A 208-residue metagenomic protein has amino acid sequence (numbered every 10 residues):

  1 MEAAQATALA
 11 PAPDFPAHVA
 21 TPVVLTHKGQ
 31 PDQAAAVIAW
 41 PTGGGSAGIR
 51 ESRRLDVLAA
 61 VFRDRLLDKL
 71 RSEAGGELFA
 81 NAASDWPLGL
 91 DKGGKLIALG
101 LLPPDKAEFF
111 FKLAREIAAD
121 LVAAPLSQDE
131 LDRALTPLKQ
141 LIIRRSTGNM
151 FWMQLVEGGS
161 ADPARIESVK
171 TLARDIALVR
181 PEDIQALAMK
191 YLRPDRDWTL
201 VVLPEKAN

Functional and structural regions predicted by a protein language model:
M1-V37, P41-G44, L203-N208: An aromatic/glycine/proline-enriched structural segment found at the starts of mature extracellular/organellar domains
P11, A186-A188: Short beta-alpha junctions and helix-cap segments that line functional grooves
A20-L25, P41, N81-W86, I184-Q185: Glycine-rich, charged/polar anion/phosphate-binding loops that engage phosphate groups from diverse ligands
H27-Q30, P87-L90, Y191: Replace "in large, NTP-powered and nucleic-acid-processing enzymes" with "in large, NTP-powered factors and other
Q33-G45, I49, R71-L178, R196-P204: M16 family metallopeptidases and their MPP-like homologs
I38, G48-R63: Active/ligand-binding-proximal structured segments within catalytic/core domains that scaffold catalytic residues
D68: Long, His/Glu/Asp-enriched segments that create or flank divalent metal/ion-associated functional microenvironments
A173, D183-A186: Mature hydrolase/peptidase catalytic cores and their serpin-fold inhibitory cores, especially in secreted
